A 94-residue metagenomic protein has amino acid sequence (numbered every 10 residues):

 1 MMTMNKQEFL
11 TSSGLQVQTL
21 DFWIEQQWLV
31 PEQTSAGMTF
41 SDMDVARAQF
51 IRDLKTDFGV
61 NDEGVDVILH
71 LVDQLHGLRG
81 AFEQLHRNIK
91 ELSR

Functional and structural regions predicted by a protein language model:
M2-Q7, T11, E25-Q26, V30 (+1 more regions): Arg/Lys-rich, alpha-helical DNA-contact motif
F9, L15-F22: Short glycine/proline-centered loop/turn elements that form peptide/ligand docking sites
Q33-M38: Short, Lys/Arg-rich nucleic-acid/phosphate-binding segment
